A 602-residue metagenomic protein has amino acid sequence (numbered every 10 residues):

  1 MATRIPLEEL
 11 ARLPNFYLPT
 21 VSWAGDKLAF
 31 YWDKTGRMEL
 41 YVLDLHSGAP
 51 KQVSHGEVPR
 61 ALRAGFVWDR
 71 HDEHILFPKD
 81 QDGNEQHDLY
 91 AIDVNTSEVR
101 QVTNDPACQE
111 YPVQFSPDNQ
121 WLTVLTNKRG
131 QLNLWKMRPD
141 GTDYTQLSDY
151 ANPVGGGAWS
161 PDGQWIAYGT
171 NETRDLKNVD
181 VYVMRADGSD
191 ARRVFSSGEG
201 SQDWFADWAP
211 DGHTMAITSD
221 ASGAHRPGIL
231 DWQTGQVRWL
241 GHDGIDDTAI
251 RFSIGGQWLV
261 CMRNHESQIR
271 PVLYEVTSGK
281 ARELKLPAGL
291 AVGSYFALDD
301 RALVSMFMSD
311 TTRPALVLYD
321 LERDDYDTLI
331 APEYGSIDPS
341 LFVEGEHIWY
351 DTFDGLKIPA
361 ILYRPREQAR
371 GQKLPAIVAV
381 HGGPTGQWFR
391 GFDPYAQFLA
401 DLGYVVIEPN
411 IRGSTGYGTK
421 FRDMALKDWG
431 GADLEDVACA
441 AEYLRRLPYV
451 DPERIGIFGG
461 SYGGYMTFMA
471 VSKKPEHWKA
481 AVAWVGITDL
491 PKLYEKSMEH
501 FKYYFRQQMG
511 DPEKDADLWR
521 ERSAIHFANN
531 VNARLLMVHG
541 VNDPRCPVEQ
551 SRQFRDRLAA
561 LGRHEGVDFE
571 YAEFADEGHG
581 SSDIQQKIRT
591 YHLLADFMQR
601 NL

Functional and structural regions predicted by a protein language model:
M1-F16, L43-L62, D82, I92-Q109 (+8 more regions): Multi-bladed beta-propeller domains
P6-Y41: Beta-strand-rich domains and repeat architectures in extracellular enzymes and scaffolds, especially beta-propellers
Y17-T20, M38, H87, R100-Q114 (+9 more regions): Non-catalytic accessory segments flanking enzyme active sites
P19-K27, G65-H74, V113-W121, G157-W165 (+4 more regions): Blade-terminus and WD-like Trp-Asp/Gly-His loop motifs, strongest in beta-propeller folds
L28-T35, S54, I75-G83, T103 (+12 more regions): Beta-strand C-termini and the immediately following turn/loop, strongest in propeller blades
R37-E39, Q86-D88, Q131-N133, N178-D180 (+3 more regions): A detector of repeated loop/turn-to-beta-strand junctions in beta-rich toroidal repeat architectures
N171, A331-E453, G460-S461, E495-Y503: Cap/lid segment of the alpha/beta-hydrolase catalytic domain
I411-L602: Active-site-proximal cap/loop segments of hydrolase catalytic domains
